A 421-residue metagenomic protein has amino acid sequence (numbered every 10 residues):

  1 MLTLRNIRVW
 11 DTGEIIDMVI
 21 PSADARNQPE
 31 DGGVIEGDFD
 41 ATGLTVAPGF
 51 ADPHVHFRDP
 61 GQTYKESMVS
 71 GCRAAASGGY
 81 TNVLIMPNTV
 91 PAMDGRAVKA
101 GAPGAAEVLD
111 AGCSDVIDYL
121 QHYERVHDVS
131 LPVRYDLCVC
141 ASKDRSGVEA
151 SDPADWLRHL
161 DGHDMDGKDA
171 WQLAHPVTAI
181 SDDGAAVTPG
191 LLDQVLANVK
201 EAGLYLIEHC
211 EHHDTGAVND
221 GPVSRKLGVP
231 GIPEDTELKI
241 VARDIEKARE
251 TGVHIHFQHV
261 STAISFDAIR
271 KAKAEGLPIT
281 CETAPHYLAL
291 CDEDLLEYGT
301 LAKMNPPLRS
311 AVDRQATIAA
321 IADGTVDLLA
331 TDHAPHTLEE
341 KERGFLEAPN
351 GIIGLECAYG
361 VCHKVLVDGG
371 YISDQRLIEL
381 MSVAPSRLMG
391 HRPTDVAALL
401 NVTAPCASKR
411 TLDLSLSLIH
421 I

Functional and structural regions predicted by a protein language model:
M1-F39: N-terminal metal-binding scaffold of metallo-dependent hydrolase/deaminase domains
I7, G43, H54, A75 (+9 more regions): Divalent metal-coordination and catalytic microenvironments
T42-S130: Metal-associated gating/positioning segment near the N- to mid-region
T63, G95-A100, S114, D214-K226 (+3 more regions): Histidine/acidic-residue-rich catalytic or RNA/ligand-binding cores of hydrolases and nuclease-related proteins
V126-C140: A glycine-rich helix N-cap at a beta->alpha junction
A150-L329: Histidine/acidic residue-rich metal-binding segments in metalloenzymes
K226-H254, L301, L328, A334-L414: His/Asp/Glu-enriched, well-ordered alpha-helical/loop segment that forms or immediately abuts the divalent-metal
I419-I421: Conserved small/polar residues in nucleotide/adenosyl-binding loops
